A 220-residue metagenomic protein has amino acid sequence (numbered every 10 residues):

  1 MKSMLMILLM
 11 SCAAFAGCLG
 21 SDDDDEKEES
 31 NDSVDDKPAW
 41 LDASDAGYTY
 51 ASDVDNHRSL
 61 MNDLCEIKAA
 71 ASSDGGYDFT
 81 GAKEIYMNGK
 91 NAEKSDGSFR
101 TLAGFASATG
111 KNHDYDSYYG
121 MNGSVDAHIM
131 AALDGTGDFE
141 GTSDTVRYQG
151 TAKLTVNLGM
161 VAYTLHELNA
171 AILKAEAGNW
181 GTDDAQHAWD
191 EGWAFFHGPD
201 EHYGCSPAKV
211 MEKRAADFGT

Functional and structural regions predicted by a protein language model:
M1-N31: Secretory targeting signatures
S30-T220: Mature extracytoplasmic or organellar-lumen-exposed domains after removal of signal/transit peptides
